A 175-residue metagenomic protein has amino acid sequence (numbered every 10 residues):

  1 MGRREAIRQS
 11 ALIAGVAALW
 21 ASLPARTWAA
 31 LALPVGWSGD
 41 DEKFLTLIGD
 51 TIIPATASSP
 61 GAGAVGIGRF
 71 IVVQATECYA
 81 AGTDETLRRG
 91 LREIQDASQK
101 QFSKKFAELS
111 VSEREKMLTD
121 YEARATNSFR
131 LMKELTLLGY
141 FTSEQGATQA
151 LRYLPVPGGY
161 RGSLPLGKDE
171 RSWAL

Functional and structural regions predicted by a protein language model:
M1-E5, A18-I52: C-terminal segment of N-terminal export signals and the immediately downstream linker at the start of the mature
G2, A6-Q9, M117, T136: Short, hydrophobic/aromatic alpha-helical segments in well-folded domains
S10-A18: Sec-dependent signal peptide hydrophobic core
D40-K43, L47, S58-S59, G66-L175: Mature-region segments of soluble proteins
A55: Extracytoplasmic/periplasmic solute-binding protein
